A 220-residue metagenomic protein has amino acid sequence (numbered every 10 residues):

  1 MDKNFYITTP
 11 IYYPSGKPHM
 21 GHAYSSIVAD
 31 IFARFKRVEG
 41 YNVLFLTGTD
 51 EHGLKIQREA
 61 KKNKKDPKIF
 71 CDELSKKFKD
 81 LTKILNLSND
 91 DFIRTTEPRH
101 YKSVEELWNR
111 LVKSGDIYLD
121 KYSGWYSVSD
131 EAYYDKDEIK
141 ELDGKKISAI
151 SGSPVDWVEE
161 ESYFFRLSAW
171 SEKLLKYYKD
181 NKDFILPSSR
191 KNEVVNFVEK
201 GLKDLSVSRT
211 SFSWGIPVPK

Functional and structural regions predicted by a protein language model:
M1-D2, N63, E138-I147, D180-K182: Short, glycine- and charge-enriched coil/turn segments that flank and shape catalytic ligand pockets
M1-T47, R99-S103, I150-K220: Structured secondary-structure scaffolds
M1-Y118: N-terminal Rossmann-like or analogous alpha/beta NTP/dinucleotide-binding catalytic cores that position adenine
M20, Q57, D137-I139, P217: Short, solvent-exposed loop/turn and secondary-structure capping segments
D91-K102, D120-Y133, K191-N192: Short, glycine/charge-rich beta-strand/loop segments that flank catalytic centers and engage negatively charged groups
E105-G115, D135-D143, G201-S211: Short, charged low-complexity intrinsically disordered segments located at boundaries of structured domains
S114-S171, L175: Cys/His-rich short segments
